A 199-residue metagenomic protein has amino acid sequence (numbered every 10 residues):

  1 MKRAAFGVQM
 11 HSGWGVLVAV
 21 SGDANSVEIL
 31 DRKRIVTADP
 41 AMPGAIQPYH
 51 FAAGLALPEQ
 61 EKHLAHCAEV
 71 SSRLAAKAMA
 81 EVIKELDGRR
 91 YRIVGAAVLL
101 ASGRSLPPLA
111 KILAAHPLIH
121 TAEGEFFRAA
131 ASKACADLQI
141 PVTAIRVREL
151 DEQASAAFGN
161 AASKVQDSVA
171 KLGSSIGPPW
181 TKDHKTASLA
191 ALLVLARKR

Functional and structural regions predicted by a protein language model:
M1-R199: Phosphate- and other anionic-substrate recognition elements at nucleic-acid/protein interfaces
